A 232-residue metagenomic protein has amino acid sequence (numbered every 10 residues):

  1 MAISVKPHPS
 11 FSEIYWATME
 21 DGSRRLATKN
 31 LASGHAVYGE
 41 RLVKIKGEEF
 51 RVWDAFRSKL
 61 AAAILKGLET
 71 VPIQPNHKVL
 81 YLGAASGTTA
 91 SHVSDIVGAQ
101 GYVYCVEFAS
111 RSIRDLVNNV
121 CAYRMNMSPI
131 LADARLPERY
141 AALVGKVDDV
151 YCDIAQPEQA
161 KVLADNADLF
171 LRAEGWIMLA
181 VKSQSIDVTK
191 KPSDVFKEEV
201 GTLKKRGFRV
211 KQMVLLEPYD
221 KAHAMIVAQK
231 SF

Functional and structural regions predicted by a protein language model:
M1-F50: N-terminal auxiliary segments of SAM/dcSAM-dependent transferases
P9-I14, S33-E40, D54-K78: Conserved alpha-helix/loop element of class I SAM-dependent methyltransferases that forms part of the SAM/SAH-binding
L68-Q74, D95-I96, L143-V144: Glycine-rich helix-loop-beta junction characteristic of Rossmann-like nucleotide cofactor-binding loops
Q74, V97-G98, F170-E174: Helix-to-beta-strand junctions that scaffold the AdoMet/dcAdoMet cofactor pocket in Class I SAM-dependent enzymes
Q74-A85, Y102-Y104: Conserved class I S-adenosyl-L-methionine
A85-A99: Conserved SAM-binding loop of SAM-dependent methyltransferases across substrates and taxa, primarily the Class I
Y104-Q159: S-adenosyl-L-methionine
S112-D115, M127, V162-Q229: C-terminal substrate-binding/active-site "lid" region of AdoMet-derived donor-dependent transferases
